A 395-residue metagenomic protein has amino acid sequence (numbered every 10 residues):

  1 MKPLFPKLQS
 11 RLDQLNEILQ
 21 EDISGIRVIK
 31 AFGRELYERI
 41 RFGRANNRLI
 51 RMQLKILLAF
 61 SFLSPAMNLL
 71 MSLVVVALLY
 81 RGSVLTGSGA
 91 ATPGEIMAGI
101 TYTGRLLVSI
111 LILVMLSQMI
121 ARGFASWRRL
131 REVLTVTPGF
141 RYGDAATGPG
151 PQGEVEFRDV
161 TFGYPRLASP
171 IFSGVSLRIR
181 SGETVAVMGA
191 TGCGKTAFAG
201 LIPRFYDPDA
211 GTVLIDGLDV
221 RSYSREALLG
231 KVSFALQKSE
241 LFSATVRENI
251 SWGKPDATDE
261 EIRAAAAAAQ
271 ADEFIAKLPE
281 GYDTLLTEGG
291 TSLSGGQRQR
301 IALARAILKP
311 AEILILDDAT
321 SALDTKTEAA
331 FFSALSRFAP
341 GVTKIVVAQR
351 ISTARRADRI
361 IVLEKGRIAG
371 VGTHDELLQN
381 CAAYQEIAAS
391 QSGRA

Functional and structural regions predicted by a protein language model:
P3-R11, E17-E21, R27-A77, M119-R122 (+3 more regions): An intracellular "coupling" helix at the cytosolic face of ABC transporter transmembrane type-1 domains
E17, S24, V28-A31, R51 (+9 more regions): Regular, well-ordered alpha-helical segments
I29, L130, A264-A266: Helix-loop junctions and hydrophobic alpha-helical segments within the transmembrane domains of large membrane
R34, A125, T135, R225 (+1 more regions): Short, conserved catalytic or interaction motifs in soluble domains
F42, L130, F157-D159: Conserved catalytic Walker-motif region of ABC-type ATPase nucleotide-binding domains
K55-R129, V133-L134: Helix-loop-helix
T137-G150: Pre-NBD coupling/linker segments of ABC/ABC-like ATPases
P149-A395: ABC-type nucleotide-binding domain
